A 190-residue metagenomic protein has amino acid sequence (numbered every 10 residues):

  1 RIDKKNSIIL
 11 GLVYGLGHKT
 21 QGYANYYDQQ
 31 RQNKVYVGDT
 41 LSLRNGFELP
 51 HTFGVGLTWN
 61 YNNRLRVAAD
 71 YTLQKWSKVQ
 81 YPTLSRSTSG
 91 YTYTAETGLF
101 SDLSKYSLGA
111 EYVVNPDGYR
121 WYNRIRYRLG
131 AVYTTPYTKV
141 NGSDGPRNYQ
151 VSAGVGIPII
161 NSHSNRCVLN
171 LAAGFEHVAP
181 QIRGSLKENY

Functional and structural regions predicted by a protein language model:
R1-Y190: Outer-membrane beta-barrel porins/channels
